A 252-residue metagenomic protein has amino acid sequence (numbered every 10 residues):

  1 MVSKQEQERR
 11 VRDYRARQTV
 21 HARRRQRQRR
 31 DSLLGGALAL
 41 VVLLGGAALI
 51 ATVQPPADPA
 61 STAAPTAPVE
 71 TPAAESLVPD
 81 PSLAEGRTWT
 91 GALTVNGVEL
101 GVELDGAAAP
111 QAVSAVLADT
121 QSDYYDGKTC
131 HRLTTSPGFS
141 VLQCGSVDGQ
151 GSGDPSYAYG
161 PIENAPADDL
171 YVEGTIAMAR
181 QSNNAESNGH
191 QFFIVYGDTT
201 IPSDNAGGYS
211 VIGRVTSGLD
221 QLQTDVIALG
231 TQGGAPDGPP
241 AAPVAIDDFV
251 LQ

Functional and structural regions predicted by a protein language model:
V2-Q252: Cyclophilin-like peptidyl-prolyl cis-trans isomerases
